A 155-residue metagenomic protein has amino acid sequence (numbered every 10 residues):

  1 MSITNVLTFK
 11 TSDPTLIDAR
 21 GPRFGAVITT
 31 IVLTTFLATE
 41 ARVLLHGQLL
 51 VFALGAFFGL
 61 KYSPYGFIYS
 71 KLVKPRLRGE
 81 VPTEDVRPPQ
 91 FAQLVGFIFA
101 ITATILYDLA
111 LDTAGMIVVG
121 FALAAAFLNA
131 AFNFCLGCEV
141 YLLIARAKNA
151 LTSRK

Functional and structural regions predicted by a protein language model:
M1-K155: Membrane-interfacial helix-loop segments of redox and metal-homeostasis proteins, especially TM-loop-TM junctions
